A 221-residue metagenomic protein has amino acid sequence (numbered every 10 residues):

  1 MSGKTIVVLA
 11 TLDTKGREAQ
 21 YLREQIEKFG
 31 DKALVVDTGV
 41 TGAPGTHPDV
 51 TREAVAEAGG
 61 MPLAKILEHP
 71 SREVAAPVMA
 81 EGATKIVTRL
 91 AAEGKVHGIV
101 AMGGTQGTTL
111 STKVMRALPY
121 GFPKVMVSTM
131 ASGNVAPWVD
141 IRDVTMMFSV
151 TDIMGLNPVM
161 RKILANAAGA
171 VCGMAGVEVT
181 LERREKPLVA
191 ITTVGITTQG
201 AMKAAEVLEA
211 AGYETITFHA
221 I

Functional and structural regions predicted by a protein language model:
S2-P44, G98, G107-A117, G121-M126: N-terminal phosphate-binding or glycine-rich loops at protein starts, especially the Walker A/P-loop of NTPases
T5-T11, I66-A75, V96-G103, P187-V194 (+1 more regions): Short glycine-rich or small-residue beta-strand-to-loop segments that form or flank ligand, phosphate, metal/Fe-S
T14-R17, Y21, V74-G82, Q106-T109 (+4 more regions): Conserved active-site and cofactor/substrate-binding residues in soluble primary-metabolism enzymes
K15-E27, L34-V35, V40-E53, R184-I221: Glycine-rich phosphate/diphosphate-binding loop of Rossmann-like nucleotide-binding domains
G16, T41-A43, M130-V135, I153-G155: Short gly/pro/ser/thr-enriched loop/turn and capping motifs at secondary-structure boundaries
H47-K95: Phosphate/nucleotide-donor binding subsite
K65-E68, N134-I196: Cap/lid and interdomain-hinge subdomains that line or gate substrate/regulatory clefts in soluble alpha/beta enzymes
G98, L110-V139, F148, I216-A220: Short, acidic/small-residue loops that bind anionic groups at enzyme active sites
